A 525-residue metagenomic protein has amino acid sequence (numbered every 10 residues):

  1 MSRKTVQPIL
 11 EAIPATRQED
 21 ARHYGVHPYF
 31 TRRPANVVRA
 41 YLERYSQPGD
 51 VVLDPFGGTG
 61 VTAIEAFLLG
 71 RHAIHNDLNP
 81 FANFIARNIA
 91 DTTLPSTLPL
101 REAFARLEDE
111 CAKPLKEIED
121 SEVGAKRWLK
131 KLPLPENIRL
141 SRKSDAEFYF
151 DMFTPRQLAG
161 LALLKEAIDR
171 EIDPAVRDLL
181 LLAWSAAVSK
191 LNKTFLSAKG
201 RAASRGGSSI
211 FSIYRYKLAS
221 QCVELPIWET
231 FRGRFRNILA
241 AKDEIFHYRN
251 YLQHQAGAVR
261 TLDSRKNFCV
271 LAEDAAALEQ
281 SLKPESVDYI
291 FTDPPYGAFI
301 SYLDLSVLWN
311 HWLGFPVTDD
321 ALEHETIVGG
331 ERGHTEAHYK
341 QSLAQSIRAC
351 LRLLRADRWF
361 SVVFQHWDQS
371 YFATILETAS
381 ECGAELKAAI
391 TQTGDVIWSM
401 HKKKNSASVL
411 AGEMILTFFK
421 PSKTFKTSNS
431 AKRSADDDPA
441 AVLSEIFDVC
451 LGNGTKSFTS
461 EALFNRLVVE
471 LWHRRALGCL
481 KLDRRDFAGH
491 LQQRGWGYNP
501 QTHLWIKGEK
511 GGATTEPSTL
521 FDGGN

Functional and structural regions predicted by a protein language model:
S2-L53, A63, F67-E285, F299-R332 (+13 more regions): Nucleic-acid modification enzymes, centered on SAM-dependent nucleic-acid methyltransferases
P48, F315, A349, L354-F360: Short glycine-dipeptide loop
F56-G60: Class I SAM-dependent methyltransferase "Motif I" SAM/SAH-binding loop
I290-F291: Hydrophobic beta-strand segment of the Class I
D320-E323, R358-Q365: Conserved beta-strand signature within the Rossmann-like core of class I S-adenosyl-L-methionine
K340-A356, E381: A short glycine-rich, Lys/Arg-flanked "PGG" loop and its adjoining helix->strand segment in the class I
R358-W359, E377-A389, Q492: A SAM-dependent methyltransferase catalytic signature shared across enzymes that methylate proteins
F447-A462, W472: Short capping segments at the starts of secondary-structure elements
